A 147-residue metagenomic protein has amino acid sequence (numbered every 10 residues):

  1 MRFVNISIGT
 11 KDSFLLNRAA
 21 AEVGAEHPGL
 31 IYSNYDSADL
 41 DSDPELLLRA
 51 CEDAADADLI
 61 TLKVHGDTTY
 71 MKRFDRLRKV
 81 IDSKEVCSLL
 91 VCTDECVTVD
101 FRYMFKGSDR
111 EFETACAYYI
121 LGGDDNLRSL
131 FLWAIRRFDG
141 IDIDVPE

Functional and structural regions predicted by a protein language model:
M1-E147: An N-terminal assembly and electron-transfer interface module characteristic of large anaerobic redox and radical
